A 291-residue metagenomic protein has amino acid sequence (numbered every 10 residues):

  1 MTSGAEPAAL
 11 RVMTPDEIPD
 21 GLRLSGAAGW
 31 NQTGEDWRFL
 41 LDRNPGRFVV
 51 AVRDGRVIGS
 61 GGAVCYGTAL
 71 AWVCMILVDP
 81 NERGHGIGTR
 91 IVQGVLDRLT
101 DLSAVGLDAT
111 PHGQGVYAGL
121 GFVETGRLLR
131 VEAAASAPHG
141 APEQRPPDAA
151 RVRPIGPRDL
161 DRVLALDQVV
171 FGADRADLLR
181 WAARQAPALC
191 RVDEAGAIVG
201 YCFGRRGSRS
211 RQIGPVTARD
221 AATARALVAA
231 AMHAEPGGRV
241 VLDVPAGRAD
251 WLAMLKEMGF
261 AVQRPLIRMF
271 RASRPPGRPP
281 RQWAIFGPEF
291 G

Functional and structural regions predicted by a protein language model:
M1-P15, A134-P157: Conserved N-terminal entry element of GNAT/NAT acetyltransferase domains
T2-E6, T14-P19, F39, R43 (+5 more regions): Intrinsically disordered, low-complexity, positively biased terminal segments
L10-M13, I18, R23-G26, F39-L41 (+2 more regions): Ligand-binding pocket scaffold of soluble enzyme catalytic domains
V49, G59-A63, A71, I76 (+2 more regions): Conserved GNAT-family N-acetyltransferase fold
C65-G67, R206-G207: A short acidic/small-residue loop/turn micro-motif
V73, V105-A109, L242: Conserved hydrophobic beta-strand within the GNAT/NAT acetyltransferase core sheet that lines the active-site cleft
L102-D108, V123-A137, V262-R274: Conserved catalytic-core motifs of GNAT/GCN5-like acyltransferases
Y117-A118, F122, L255: Conserved active-site tyrosine of GNAT-family acetyltransferases
